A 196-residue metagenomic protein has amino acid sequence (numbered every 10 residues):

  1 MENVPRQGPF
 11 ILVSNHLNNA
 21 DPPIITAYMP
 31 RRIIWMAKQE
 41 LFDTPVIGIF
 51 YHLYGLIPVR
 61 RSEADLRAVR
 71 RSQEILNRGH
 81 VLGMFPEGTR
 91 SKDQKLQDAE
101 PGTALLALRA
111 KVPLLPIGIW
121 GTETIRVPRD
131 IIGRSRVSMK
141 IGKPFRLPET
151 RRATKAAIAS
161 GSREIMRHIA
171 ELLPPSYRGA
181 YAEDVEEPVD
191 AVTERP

Functional and structural regions predicted by a protein language model:
M1, K38-E40, E63, E87 (+1 more regions): Proline- and acidic/polar-enriched loop/turn elements at helix boundaries
M1, T26-A27, K92-D93: An N-terminal domain-start capping segment
M1-E2, G48, Q73, A104: Short hydrophobic/charged patches on amphipathic alpha-helices used for structural packing and interfaces
M1-G8, L172: N-terminal signal-anchor transmembrane helix
V4, L17, A27, L76 (+1 more regions): A generic structural signal for short, solvent-exposed coil/turn residues that cap or connect secondary-structure
R6-E63, R71: Catalytic core of membrane glycerolipid acyltransferases/transacylases, capturing the structured, soluble-facing
R67-P196: Non-catalytic C-terminal accessory region of glycerolipid acyltransferases and related lyso-lipid remodeling enzymes
